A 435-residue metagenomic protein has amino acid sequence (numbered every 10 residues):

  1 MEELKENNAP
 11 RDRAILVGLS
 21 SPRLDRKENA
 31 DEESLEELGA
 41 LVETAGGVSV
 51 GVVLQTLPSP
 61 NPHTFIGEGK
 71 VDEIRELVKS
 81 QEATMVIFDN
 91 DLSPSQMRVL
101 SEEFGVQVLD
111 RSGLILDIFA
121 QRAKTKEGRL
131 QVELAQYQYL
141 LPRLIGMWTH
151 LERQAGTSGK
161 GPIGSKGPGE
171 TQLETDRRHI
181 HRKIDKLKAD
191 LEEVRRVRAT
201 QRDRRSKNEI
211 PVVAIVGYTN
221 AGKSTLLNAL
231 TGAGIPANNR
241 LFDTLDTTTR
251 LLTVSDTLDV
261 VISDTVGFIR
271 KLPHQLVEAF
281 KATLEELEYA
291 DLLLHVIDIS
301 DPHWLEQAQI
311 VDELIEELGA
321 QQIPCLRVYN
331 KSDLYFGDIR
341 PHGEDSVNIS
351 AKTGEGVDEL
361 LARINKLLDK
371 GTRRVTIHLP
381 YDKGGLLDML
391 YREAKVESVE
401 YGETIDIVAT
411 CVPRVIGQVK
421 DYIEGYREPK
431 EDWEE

Functional and structural regions predicted by a protein language model:
M1-D117, R427-P429, E434-E435: N-terminal accessory targeting/assembly segments
M1-L16, R26-K27, G39, G146-A221 (+3 more regions): C-terminal-of-GTPase-core extension/linker across diverse P-loop GTPases
E2-E3, R196-R198, R205-P211, A229-V261 (+3 more regions): Switch I (effector-binding) loop of TRAFAC-class P-loop GTPase G-domains
L16-S20, V52-Q55, I87-D89, H295-D298 (+3 more regions): Conserved beta-strand segments of the P-loop GTPase G domain that flank and frequently precede/overlap
R23-A30, P60-T64, R122-E127, Q172 (+4 more regions): Flexible beta-alpha connector loops of hexameric P-loop NTPases
A30-E43, V71, R75-S80, N90-V106 (+2 more regions): Conserved C-terminal guanine-recognition region of P-loop GTPase G domains, centered on the G4
G113-A135: Short alpha-helix plus adjacent loop in nuclease-associated cores
